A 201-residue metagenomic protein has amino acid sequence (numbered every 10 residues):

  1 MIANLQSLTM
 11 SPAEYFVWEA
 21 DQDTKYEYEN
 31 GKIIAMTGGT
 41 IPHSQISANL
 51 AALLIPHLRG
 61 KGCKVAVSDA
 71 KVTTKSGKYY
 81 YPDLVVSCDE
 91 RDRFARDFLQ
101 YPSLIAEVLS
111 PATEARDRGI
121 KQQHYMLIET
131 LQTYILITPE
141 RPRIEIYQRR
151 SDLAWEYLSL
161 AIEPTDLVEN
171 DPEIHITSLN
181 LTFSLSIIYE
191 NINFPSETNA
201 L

Functional and structural regions predicted by a protein language model:
M1-L201: Gly/Pro/Ser/Thr-rich low-complexity, intrinsically disordered segments predominantly at protein N-termini
